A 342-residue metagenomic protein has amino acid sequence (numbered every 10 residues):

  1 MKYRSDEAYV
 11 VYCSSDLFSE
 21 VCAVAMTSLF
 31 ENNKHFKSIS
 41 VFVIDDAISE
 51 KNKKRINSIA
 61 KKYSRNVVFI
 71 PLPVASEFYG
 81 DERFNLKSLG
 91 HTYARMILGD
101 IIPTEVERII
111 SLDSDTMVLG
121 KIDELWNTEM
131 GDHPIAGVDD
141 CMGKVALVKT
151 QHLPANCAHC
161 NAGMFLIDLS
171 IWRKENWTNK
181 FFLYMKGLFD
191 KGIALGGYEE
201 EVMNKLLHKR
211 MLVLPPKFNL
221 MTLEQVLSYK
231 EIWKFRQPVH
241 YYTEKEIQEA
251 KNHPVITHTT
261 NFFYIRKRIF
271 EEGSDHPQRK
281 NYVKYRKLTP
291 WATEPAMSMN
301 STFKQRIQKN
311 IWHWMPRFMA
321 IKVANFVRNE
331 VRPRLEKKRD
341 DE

Functional and structural regions predicted by a protein language model:
M1-A8, S14, K174-E342: A glycosyltransferase accessory/donor-loop signature
Y9-Y12, L29, S40-V43: Hydrophobic targeting segments
S19-K34: Histidine-anchored nucleotide/phosphate-binding helix
I39-A47, G137: Short internal beta-strands
N52, N57-D100: Active-site-proximal specificity loops/subdomain of glycosyltransferases
P73-E77, H91-G143, C157, F165-I167: GT-A fold catalytic core of metal-dependent nucleotide-sugar glycosyltransferases, centered on the diacidic
E82, N127-Y184: Conserved catalytic core of nucleotide-sugar-dependent glycosyltransferases
T92-M96, A162, G196-E201: Conserved glycosyltransferase catalytic-site signature
